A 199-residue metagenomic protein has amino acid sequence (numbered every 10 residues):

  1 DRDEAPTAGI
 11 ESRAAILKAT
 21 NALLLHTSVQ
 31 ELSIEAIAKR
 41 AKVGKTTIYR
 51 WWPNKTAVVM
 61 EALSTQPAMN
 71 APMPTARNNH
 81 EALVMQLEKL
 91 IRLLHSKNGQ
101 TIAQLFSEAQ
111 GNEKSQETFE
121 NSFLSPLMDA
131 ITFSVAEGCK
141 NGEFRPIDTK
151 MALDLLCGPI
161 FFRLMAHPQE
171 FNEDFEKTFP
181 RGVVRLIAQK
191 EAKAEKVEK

Functional and structural regions predicted by a protein language model:
D1-R40, A57: Basic, helix-initiating cap at the start of DNA-binding domains
L24-T27, S33-I34, K45, K55-L63 (+4 more regions): Amphipathic alpha-helical segments enriched in hydrophobic/aromatic and basic residues that form the DNA-contacting
K42-W52: Short hydrophobic/aromatic patch on the recognition helix
L63-M69: Short, basic, alpha-helical segments at the C-terminal edge of helix-turn-helix-like DNA-binding modules
A71-Q100, L153: Hydrophobic alpha-helical connector segments
E88-H95, I102-G111, P180-I187: Helix-loop "lid/cap" segments that line or gate small-molecule binding pockets
R92, Q100, Q104, K114-K140: Amphipathic alpha-helical packing segments from all-alpha helical-bundle domains
E117, N121, S125, C139-V183 (+1 more regions): Hydrophobic/aromatic-rich alpha-helical bundle segments in the mid-to-C-terminal region
